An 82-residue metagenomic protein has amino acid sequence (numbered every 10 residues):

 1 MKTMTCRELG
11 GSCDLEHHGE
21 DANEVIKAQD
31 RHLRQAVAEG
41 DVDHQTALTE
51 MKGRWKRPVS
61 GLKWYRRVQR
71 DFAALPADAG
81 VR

Functional and structural regions predicted by a protein language model:
M1-R82: Metal-centered catalytic cores of metalloenzymes
